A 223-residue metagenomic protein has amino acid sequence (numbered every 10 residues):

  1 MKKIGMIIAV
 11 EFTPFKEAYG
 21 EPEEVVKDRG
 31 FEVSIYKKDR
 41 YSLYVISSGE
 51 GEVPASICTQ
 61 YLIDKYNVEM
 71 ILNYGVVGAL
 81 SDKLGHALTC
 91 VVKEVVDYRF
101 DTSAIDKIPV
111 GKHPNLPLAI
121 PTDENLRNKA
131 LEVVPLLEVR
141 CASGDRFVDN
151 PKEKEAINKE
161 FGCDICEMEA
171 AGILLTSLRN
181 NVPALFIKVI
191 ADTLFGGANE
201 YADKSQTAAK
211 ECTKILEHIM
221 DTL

Functional and structural regions predicted by a protein language model:
M1-Q60, K65-Y66: N-terminal short beta-loop-beta anion/metal-coordinating cradle
A18-E24, K65, G85-V96, T207: A glycine- and small-aliphatic-rich helix-loop capping segment at beta-alpha/alpha-beta transitions that lines
L43-S48, R140-A142, I187: Active-site-proximal beta-strand elements of phosphoester/diester hydrolases
E69-L72: Structural motif
L80-F161: Mid-sequence, gly/pro-rich, charge-dense loop/helix-turn segments that line enzyme active sites
F147-F195, N199: A C-terminal functional module that forms or caps the active site or interfaces directly with catalytic machinery
L194-L223: His/Asp/Glu-rich mid-to-C-terminal helical/loop segments that flank catalytic regions of hydrolases
